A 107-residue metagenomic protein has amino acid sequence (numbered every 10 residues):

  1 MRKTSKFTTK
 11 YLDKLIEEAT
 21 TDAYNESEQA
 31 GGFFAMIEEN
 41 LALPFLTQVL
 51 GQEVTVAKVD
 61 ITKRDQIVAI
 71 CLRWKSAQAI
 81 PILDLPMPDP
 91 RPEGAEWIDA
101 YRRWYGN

Functional and structural regions predicted by a protein language model:
M1-L46: Mixed-charge, Lys/Arg-rich low-complexity intrinsically disordered regions
K10, A19, A95-N107: Long, low-complexity intrinsically disordered regions
F45-T55: Short coil-to-beta-strand transition motifs
V49, C71-K75: Short acidic, glycine-rich loop/turn motifs
K63-C71: Short aromatic-glycine-enriched beta-strand elements
D65-Q66, P86-I98: Short, surface-exposed linear segments at secondary-structure transitions and domain or protein termini
K75-P86: A short macromolecule-binding patch
